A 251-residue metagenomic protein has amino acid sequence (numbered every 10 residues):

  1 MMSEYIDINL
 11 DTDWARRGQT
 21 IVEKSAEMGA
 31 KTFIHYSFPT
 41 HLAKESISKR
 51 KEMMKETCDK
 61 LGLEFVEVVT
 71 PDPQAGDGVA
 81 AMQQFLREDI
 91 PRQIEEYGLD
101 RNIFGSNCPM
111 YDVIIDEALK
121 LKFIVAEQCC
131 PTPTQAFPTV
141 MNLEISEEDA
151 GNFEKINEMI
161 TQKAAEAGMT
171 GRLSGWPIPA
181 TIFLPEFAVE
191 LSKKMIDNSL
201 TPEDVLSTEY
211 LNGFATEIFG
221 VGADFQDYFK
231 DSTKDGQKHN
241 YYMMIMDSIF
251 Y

Functional and structural regions predicted by a protein language model:
M1, G105-G168: Venus flytrap/periplasmic-binding-protein-like
M2, P39-A43, D72-A75, C108-D112: Solvent-exposed loop/turn segments at secondary-structure junctions within structured extracellular/periplasmic domains
I6, E45-I47, D112-A118: A short acidic (Asp/Glu
N9-D11, V68-Q83: Short beta->alpha junction loops
N9-E67, S192: An alpha-beta-alpha
E23, A80-L99: Short, well-structured alpha-helical segments in soluble
I34-S37, F65, Y97-C108, V125-P133 (+2 more regions): Periplasmic-binding protein-like
I156-Y251: Hinge/cleft segment of the Venus flytrap/periplasmic-binding protein
